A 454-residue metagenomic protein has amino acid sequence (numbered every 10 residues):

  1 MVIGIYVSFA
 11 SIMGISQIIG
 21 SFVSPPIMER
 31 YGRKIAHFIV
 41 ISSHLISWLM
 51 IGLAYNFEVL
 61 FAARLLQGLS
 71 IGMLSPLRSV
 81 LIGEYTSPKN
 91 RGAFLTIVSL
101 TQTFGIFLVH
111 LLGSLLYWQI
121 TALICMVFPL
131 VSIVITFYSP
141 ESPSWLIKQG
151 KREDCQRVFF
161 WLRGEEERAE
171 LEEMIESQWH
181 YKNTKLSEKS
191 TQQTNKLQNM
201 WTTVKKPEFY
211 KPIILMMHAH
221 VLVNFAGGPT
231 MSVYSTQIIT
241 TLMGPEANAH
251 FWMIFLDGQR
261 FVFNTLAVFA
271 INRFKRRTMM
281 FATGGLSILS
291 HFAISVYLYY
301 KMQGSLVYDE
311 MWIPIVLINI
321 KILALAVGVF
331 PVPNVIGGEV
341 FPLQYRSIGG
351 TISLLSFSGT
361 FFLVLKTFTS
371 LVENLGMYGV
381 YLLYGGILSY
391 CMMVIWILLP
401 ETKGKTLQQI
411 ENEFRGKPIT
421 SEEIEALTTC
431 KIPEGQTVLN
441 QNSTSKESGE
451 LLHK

Functional and structural regions predicted by a protein language model:
M1-R152, V158-F160, T184-K454: Alpha-helical transmembrane bundle of multi-pass membrane proteins
L162-E166: Short helix/loop segments within enzyme catalytic domains that coordinate or immediately flank catalytic cofactors
E167-N183: Short, well-structured alpha-helical segments
